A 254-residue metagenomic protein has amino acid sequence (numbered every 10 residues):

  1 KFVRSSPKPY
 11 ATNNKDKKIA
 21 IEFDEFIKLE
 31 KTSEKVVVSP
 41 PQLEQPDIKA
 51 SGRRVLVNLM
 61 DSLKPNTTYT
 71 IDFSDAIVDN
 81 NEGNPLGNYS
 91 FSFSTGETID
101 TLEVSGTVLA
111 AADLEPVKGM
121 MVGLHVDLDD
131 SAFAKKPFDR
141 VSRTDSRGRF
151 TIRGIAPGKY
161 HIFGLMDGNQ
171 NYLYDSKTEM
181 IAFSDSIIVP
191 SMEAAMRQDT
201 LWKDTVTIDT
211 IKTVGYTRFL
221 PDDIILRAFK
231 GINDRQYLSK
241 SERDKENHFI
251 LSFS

Functional and structural regions predicted by a protein language model:
K1-R147, T151-G154, K159-G168, K177-M192 (+1 more regions): Acidic, low-complexity Ser/Thr/Gly/Pro-rich repeat segments typical of extracellular/periplasmic and surface-exposed
N171: Acidic carboxylate motifs that coordinate Ca2+ or other divalent cations, activating on Asp/Glu
R197-D199: Short beta-rich binding modules
